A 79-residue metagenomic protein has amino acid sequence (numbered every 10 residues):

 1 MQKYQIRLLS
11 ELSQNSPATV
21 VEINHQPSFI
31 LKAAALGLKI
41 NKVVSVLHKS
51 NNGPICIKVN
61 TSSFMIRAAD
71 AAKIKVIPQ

Functional and structural regions predicted by a protein language model:
M1-E11, K75-Q79: Extended boundary segments
Q5, S28-K32, K42: Short alpha-helix capping/helix-loop boundary micro-motifs
S16-I30: Short, structured beta-strand/loop micro-motifs enriched in basic residues and often containing a Trp
Q26, H48-G53, S63: Short, charged beta-turn/beta-strand-edge "cap" motif at the junction between a beta-strand and an adjacent loop
I30, N51-K58: Short, Lys/Arg- and Gly-enriched loop/turn segments at beta-strand edges
I55-Q79: C-terminal structural segments of small proteins and small subunits
